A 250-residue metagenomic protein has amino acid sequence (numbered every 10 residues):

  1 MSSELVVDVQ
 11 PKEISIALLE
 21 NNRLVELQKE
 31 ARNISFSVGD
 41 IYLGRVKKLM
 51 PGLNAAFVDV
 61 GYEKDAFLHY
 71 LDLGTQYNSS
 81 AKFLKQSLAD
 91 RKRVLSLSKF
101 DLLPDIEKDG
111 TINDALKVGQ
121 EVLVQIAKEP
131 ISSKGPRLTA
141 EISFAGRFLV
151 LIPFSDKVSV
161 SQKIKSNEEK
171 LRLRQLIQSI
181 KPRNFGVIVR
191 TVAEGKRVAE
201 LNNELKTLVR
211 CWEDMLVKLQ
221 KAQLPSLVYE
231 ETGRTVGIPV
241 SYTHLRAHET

Functional and structural regions predicted by a protein language model:
M1-E249: Single-stranded RNA-binding surfaces
